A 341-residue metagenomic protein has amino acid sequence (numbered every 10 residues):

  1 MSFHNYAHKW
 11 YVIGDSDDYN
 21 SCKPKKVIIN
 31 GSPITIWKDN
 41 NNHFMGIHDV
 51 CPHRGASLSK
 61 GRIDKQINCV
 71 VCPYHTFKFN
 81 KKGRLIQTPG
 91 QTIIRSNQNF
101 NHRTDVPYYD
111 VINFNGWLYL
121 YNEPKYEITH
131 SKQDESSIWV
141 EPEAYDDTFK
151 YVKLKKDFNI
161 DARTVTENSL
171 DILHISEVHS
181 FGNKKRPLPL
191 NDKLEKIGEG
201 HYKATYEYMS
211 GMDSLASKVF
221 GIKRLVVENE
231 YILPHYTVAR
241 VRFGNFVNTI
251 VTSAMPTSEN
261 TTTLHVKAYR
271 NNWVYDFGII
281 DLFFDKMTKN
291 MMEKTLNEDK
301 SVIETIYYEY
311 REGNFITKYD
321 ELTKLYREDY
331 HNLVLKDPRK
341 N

Functional and structural regions predicted by a protein language model:
M1-S2, N341: Short, Lys/Arg-enriched, disordered terminal segments
S2-K9: Hydrophobic, proline/glycine-rich low-complexity stretches
K9, S32, P107, N248-I250: Short beta-strand or tight-loop elements that sit immediately N-terminal to catalytic metal-binding acidic residues
K9-I13, Y19, L335-N341: C-terminal lid/capping helical subdomain adjacent to the catalytic/cofactor pocket in oxidative enzymes
V12, D110-I112, K155-D157: Generic structural detector for well-ordered beta-strands
D15-E141: Rieske [2Fe-2S] iron-sulfur-binding domain
H43, T129-N341: C-terminal catalytic domain of Rieske-type non-heme iron oxygenases
